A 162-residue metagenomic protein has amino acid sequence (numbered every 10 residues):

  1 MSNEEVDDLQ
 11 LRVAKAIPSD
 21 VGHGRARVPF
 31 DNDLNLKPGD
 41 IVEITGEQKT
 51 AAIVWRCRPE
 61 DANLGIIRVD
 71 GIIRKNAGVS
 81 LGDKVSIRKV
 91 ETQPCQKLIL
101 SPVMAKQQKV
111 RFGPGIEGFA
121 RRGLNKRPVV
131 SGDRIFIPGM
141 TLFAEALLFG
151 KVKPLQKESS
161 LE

Functional and structural regions predicted by a protein language model:
M1-R12: Intrinsic disorder/low-complexity signal
I17-E162: AAA+ P-loop ATPase mechanoenzymes
